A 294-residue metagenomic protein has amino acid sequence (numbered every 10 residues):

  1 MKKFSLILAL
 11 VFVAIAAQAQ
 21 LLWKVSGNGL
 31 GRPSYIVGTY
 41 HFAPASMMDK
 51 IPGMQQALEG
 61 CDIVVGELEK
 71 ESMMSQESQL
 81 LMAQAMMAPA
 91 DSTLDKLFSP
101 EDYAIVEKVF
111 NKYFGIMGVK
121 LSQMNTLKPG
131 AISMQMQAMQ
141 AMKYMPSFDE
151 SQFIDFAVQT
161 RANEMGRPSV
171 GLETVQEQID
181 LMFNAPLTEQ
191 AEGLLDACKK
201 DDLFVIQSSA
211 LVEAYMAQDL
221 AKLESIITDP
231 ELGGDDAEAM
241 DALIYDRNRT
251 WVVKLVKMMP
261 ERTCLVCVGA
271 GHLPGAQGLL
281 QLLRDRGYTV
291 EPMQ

Functional and structural regions predicted by a protein language model:
M1-F4: Positively charged n-region of N-terminal signal peptides that target proteins for export
L10-Q18: Hydrophobic h-region of N-terminal signal peptides that target proteins for export in Gram-negative bacteria
A19, G60, P260-R262: Short glycine/proline-enriched coil/turn segments at helix->beta-strand junctions
A19-V25: Cleaved targeting-peptide boundary
G27-S34, Y40-D235, A239: Structured, acidic catalytic/metal-binding patches in enzyme active sites
A237-Q294: A cross-kingdom marker for long, charged
